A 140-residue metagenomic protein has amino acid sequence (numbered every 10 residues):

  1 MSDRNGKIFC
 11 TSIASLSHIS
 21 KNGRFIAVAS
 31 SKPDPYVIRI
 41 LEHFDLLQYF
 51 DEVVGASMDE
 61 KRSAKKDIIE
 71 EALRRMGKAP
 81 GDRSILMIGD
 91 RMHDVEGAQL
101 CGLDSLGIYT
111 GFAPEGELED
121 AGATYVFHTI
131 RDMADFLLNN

Functional and structural regions predicted by a protein language model:
M1-V28, D34-I38, K66: Short, acidic loop-to-helix structural element flanking the phosphoryl-transfer center in phosphate-processing enzymes
K7-T11, K32, D90, T110-A113 (+1 more regions): Short beta->alpha linker loops
A14, D67-E71, D132: Alpha-helical elements of Rossmann-like donor-binding domains used by nucleotide-donor carbohydrate transfer enzymes
S15-H18, A72-M76, F136: CheY-like receiver
A27, D34-L86, M92-L100, E115: Substrate-recognition "cap/lid" segment bordering the active-site pocket of phosphatases
F44-V54, E117-L137: Structural recognition of alpha->loop->beta junctions
M87-F127: Acidic, Mg2+-coordinating phosphoryl-transfer loop and its flanking beta/alpha structural elements, shared across
